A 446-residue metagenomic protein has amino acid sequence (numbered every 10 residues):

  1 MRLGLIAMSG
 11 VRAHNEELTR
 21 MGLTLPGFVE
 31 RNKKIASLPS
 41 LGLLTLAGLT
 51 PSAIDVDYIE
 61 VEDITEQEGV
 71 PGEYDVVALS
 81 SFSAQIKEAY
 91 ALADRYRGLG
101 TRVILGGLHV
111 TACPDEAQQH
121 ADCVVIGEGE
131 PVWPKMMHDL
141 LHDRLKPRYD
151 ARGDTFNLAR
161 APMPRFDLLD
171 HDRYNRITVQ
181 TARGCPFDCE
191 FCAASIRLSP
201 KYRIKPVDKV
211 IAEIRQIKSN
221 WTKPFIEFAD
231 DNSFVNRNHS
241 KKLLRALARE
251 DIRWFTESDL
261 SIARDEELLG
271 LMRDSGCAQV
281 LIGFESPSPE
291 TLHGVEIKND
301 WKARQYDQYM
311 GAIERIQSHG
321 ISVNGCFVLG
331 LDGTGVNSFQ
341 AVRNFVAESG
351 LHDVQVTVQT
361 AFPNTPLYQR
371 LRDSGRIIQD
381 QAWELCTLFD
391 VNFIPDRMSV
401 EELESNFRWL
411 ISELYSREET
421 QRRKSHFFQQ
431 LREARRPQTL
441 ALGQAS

Functional and structural regions predicted by a protein language model:
M1-I6, G10-R20, Y58, V70 (+3 more regions): Radical SAM enzyme core and accessory elements
M1-W221: Acidic, low-complexity intrinsically disordered segments
L5, L105, T256, G325-F327: Structural beta-sheet core signal
L46-V56, N220-W221, E250, G311-V323 (+3 more regions): A structural motif corresponding to the C-terminal end of an alpha-helix and its immediate exit/capping segment
D115-Q119, G333-E348: Catalytic cores of alpha/beta
D122, G127-P131, D170, Q180 (+4 more regions): Accessory C-terminal segments flanking Radical SAM cores
P162-N324, V336-N344: Radical SAM [4Fe-4S] cluster-binding motif and immediate context
